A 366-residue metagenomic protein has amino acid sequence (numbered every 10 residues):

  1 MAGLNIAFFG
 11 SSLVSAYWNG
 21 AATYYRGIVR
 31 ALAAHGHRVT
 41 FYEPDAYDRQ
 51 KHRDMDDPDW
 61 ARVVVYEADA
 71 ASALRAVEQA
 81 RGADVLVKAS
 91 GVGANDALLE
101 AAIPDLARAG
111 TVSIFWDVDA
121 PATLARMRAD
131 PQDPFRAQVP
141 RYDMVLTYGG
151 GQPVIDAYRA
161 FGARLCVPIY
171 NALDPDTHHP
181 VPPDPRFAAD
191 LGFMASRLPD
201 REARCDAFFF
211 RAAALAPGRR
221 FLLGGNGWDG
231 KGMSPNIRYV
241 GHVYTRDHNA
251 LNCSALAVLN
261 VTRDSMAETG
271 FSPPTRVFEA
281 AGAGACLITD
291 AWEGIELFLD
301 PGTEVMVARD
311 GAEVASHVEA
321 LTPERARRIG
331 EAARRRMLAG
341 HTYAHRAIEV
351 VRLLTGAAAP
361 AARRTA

Functional and structural regions predicted by a protein language model:
A2-W18: Nucleotide-activated donor-dependent transferases that construct or modify glycoconjugates
N5, R38, V112, L165 (+1 more regions): Residues at the starts of beta-strands that form the adenosine-phosphate
G10-S12, A22-R30, H35, T40-Y158 (+2 more regions): Extended catalytic core of nucleotide-activated donor transferases of GT-like folds
G10-V14, Y24-G27, F41-R49, R53-D59 (+3 more regions): Catalytic binding pocket for nucleotide-activated donors in carbohydrate/polymer assembly enzymes
A33, A107, R159, A213 (+3 more regions): Anion (oxyanion) recognition and catalysis
I169-A172: Carbohydrate-associated surface elements
D174-A257, A267: Conserved catalytic-core segment of nucleotide-activated headgroup transferases in glycan assembly
